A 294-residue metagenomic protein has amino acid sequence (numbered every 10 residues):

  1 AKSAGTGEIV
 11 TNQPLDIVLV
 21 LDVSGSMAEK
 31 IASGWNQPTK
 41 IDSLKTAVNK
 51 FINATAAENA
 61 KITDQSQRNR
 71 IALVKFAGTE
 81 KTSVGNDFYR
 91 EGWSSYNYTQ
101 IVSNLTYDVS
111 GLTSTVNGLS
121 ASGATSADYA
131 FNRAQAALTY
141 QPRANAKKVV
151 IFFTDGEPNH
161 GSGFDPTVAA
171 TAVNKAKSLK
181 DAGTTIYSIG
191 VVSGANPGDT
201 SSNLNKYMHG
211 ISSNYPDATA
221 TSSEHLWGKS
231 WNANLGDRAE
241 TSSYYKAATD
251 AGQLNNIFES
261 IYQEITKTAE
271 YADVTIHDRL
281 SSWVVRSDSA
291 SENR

Functional and structural regions predicted by a protein language model:
A1-S3, I276: OB-fold and OB-like beta-barrel modules that bind single-stranded nucleic acids
G5-E8: Eukaryote-biased intrinsically disordered, low-complexity acidic regions enriched in Ser/Thr/Pro
V10-N104, A134, V149-F153, T184-S193: Von Willebrand factor
L15, K30, G34-T46, R68 (+7 more regions): Soluble non-cytosolic domains of exported or imported proteins
G25, N49-D64, G78, N117 (+8 more regions): Sec-exported extracytoplasmic/periplasmic mature domains
M27, R70-I71, A77-R133, E157-H160 (+3 more regions): Short, charged loop segments at secondary-structure junctions
A124, Y129, R133-A136, K147-V149 (+2 more regions): VWA/integrin I-like adhesion module and closely mimicked acidic/polar interface patches used
A144, L235-N293: C-terminal "exit" segments of structured domains
